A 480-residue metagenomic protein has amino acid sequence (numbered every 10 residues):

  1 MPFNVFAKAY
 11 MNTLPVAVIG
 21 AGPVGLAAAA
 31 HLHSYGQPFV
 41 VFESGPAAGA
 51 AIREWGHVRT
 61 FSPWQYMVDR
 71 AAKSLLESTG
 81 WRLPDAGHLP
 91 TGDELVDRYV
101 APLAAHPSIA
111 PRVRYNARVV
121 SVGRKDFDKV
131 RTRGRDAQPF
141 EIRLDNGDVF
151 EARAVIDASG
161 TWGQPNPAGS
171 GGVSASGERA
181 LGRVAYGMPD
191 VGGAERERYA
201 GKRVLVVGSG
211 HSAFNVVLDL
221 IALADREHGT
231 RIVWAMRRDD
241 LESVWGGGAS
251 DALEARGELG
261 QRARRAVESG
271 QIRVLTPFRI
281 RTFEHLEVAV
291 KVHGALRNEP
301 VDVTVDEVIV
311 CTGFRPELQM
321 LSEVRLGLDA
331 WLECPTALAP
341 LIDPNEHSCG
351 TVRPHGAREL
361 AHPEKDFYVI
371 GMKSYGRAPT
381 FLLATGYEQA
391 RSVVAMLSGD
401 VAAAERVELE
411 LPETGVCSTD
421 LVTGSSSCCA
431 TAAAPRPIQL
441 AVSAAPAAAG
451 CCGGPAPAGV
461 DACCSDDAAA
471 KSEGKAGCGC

Functional and structural regions predicted by a protein language model:
M1-P2, A441: Intrinsically disordered, low-complexity segments
P2-H57, D85-T419: Flavin (primarily FAD) cofactor-binding/catalytic cores of flavoenzymes
V58-R82, R131-D136: Flavin (FAD/FMN) cofactor-binding and adjacent substrate-gating region of FAD-dependent oxidoreductase domains
S78, D145, A175, A180 (+5 more regions): Intrinsically disordered, low-complexity segments enriched in small/polar residues
A404, E408, G415-C480: Intrinsically disordered, low-complexity terminal tails/loops enriched in metal-binding residues
